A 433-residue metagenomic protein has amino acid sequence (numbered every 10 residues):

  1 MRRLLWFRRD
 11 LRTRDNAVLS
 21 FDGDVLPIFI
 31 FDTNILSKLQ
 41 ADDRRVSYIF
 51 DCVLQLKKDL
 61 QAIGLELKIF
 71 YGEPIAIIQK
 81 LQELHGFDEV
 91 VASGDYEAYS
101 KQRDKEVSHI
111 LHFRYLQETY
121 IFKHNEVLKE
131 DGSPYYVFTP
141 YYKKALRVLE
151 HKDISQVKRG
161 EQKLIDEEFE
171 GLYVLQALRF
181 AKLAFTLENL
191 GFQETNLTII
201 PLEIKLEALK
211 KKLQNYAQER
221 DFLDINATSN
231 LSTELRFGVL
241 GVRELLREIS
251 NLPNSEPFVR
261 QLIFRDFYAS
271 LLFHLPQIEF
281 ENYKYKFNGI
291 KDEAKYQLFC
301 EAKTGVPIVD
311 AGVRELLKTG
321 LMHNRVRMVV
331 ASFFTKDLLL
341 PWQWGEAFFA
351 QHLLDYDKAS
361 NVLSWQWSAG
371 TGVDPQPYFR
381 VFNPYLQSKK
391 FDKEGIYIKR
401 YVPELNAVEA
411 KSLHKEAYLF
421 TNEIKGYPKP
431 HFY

Functional and structural regions predicted by a protein language model:
M1-D153, N254, R314, S360-N361: Trp/Phe/Arg-rich N-terminal binding region typifying the photolyase-homology
W6, D43-R44, Q218, F299 (+1 more regions): Short, contiguous strand/loop micro-motifs
L11-D15, K390, H431: N-terminal targeting/anchoring "stem" of glycan-biosynthesis enzymes
L39, D43-S47, N196, F299 (+1 more regions): Charge-dense, low-complexity intrinsically disordered segments
A62, L84, H109-I110, F180 (+3 more regions): Residues at alpha-helix termini
E73-G86, S108-Q117, G160-Q176, T371-F379 (+1 more regions): Short secondary-structure transition/capping segments
P134, P140-K286, F391-Y433: Glycine/tryptophan-enriched, flexible segments
N226-K411: Active-site-proximal binding-pocket segments
